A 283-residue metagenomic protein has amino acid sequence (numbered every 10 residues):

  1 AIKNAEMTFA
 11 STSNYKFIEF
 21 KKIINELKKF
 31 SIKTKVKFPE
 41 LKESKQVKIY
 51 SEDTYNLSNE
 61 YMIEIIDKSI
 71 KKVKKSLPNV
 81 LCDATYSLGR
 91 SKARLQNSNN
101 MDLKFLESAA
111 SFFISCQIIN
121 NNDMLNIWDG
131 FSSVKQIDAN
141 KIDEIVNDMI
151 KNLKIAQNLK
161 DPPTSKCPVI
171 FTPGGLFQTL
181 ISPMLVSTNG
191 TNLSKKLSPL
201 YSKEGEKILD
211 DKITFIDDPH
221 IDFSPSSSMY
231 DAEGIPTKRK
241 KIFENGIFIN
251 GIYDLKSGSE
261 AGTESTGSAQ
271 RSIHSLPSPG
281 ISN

Functional and structural regions predicted by a protein language model:
A1-N283: N-terminal small-residue-enriched
